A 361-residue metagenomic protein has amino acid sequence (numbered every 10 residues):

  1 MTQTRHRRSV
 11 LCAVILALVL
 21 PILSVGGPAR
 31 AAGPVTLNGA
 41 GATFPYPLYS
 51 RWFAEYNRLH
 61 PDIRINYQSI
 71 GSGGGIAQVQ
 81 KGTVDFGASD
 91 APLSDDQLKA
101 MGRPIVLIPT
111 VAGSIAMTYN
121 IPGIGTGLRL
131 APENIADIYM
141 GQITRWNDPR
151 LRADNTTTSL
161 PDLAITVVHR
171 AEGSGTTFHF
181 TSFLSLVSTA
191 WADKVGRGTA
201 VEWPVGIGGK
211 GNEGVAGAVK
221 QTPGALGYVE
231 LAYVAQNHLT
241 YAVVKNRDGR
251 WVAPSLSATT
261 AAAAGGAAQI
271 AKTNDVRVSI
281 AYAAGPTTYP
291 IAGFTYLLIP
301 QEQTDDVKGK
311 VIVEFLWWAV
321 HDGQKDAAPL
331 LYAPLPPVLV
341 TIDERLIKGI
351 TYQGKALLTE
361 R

Functional and structural regions predicted by a protein language model:
M1-R7: N-terminal secretory signal peptides that target proteins for export/translocation
R7-R8, R170: Basic side chains
R8-L11, N155: Sequence-pattern detector for short linear motifs and compositional/periodic biases rather than a specific fold
C12-S24: Bacterial N-terminal signal peptides
G27-R361: Flexible loop/hinge segments at secondary-structure junctions
